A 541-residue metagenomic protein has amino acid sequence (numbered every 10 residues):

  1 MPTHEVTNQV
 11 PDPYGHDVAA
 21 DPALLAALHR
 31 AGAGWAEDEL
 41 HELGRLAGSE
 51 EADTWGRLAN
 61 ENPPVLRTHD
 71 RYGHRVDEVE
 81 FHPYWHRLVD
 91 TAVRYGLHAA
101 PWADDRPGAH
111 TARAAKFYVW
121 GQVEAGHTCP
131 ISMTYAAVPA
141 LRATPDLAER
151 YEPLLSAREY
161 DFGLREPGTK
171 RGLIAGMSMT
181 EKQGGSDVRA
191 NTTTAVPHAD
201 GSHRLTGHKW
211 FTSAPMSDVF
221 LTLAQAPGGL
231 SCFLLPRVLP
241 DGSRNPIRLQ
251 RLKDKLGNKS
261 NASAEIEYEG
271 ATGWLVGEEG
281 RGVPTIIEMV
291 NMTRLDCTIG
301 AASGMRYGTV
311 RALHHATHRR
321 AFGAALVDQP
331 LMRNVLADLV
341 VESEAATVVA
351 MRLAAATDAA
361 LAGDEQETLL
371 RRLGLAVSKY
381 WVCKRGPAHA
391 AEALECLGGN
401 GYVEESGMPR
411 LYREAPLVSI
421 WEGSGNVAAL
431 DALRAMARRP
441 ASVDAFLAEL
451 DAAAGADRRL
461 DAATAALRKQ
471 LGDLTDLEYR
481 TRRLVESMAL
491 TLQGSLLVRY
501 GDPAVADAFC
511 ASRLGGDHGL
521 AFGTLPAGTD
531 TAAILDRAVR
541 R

Functional and structural regions predicted by a protein language model:
M1-R106, A125: Extended, charge-enriched "interface" segments that sit outside catalytic cores
P2-E5, D12-G15, A19, A23 (+5 more regions): Alpha-helix capping/hinge segments and adjacent helical runs
H74-E166, T212-A214, E414, W421 (+1 more regions): Internal helix-loop-helix
I174-V219, T368-K384, A388-E404: Flexible, glycine/threonine-enriched loop-and-boundary segments that flank and lead into catalytic domains of large
S202, T206-P246: A short core secondary-structure module
D241, Q250, E265-T293, V310-V327 (+2 more regions): A glycine-rich, basic-preceded beta-loop-alpha segment at the flavin cofactor/substrate interface of flavin-utilizing
E344-K379, E395, R468-T481, V485: C-terminal helix-coil-helix/basic helical segment that borders enzyme active sites and/or dimer interfaces and provides
M436, E449-R541: C-terminal amphipathic alpha-helical interaction region
